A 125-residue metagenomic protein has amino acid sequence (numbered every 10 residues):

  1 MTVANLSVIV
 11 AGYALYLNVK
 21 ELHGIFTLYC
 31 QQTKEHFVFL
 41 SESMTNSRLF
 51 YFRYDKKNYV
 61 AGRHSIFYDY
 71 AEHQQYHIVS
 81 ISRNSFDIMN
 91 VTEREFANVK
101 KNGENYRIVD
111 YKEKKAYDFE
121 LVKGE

Functional and structural regions predicted by a protein language model:
V3-E125: Repetitive, compositionally biased segments used for assembly/scaffolding
